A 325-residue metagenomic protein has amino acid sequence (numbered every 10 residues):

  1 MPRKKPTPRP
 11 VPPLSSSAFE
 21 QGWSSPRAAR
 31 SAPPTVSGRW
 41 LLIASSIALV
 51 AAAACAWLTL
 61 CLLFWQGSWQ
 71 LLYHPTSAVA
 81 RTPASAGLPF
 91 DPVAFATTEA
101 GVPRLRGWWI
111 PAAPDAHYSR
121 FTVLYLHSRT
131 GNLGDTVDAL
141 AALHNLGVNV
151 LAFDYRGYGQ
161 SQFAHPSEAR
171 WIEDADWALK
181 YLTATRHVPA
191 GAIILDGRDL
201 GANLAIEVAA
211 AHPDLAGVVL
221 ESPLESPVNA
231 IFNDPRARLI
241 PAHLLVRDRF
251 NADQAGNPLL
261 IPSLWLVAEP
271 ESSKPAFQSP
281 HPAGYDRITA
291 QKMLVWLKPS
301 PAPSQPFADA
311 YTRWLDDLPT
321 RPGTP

Functional and structural regions predicted by a protein language model:
A53-T97: An N-terminal hydrophobic leader/cap segment in hydrolases
A100-T183: Membrane-embedded segments
A139, A252, I261, K274-D286: Short alpha-helix in the alpha/beta-hydrolase fold that links the catalytic acid
H187-D199: Alpha/beta-hydrolase fold nucleophile elbow
G197-E207: Glycine-rich nucleophile elbow surrounding the catalytic serine of serine-hydrolase chemistry
V219-N229, D248-N251: Active-site nucleophile loop of the alpha/beta-hydrolase fold
P258-L260, W265-E269: Short beta-strand/loop motif that positions the catalytic acidic residue of the alpha/beta-hydrolase fold
P282, R287-P325: C-terminal catalytic histidine-bearing segment of alpha/beta-hydrolase fold enzymes
